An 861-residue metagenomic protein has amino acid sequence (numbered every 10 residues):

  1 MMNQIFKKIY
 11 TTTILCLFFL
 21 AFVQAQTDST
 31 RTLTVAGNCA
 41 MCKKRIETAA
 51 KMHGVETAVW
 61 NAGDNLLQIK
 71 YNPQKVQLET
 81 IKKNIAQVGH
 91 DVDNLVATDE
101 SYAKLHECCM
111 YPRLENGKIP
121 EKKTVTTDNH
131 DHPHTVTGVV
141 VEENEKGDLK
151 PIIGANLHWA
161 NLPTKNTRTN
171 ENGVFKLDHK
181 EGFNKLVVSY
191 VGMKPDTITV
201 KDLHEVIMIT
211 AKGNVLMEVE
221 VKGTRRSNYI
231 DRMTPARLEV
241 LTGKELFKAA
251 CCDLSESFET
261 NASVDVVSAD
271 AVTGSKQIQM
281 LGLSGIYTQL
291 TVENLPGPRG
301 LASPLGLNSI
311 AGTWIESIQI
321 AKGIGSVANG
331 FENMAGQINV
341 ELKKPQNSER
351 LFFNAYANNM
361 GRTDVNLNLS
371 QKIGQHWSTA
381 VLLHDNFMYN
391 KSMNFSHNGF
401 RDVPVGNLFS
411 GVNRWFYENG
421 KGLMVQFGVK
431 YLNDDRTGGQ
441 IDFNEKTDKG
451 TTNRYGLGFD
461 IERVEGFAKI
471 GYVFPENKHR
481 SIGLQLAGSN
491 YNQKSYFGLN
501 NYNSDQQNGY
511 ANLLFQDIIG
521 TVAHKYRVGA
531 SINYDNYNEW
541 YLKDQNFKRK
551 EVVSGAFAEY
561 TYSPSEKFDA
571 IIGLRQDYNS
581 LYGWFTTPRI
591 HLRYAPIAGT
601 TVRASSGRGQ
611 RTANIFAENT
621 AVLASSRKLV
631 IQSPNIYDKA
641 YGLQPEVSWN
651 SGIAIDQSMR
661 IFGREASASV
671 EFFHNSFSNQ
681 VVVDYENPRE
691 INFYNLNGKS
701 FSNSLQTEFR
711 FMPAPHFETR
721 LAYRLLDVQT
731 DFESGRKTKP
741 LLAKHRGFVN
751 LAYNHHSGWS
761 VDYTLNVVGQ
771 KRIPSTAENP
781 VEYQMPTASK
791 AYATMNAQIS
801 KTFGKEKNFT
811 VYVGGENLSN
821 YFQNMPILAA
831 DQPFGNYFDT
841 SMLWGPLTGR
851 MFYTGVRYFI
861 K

Functional and structural regions predicted by a protein language model:
E145-G147, I153-A160, S189-V191, H204-F247 (+1 more regions): Short, acidic, small-residue-rich periplasmic hinge/interaction motif at the N-terminus of Gram-negative outer-membrane
F175-D178, Q277, L295-K322, G411: Short acidic/polar hinge/loop motifs at secondary-structure boundaries that mediate gating or recognition
L203-I209, L254-S257, K276-Q279, L305-A311 (+4 more regions): N-terminal periplasmic accessory domains that precede and gate Gram-negative outer-membrane beta-barrel machines
S255-R299: Extracytoplasmic beta-strand/coil segments of soluble accessory domains associated with Gram-negative outer-membrane
M388-S410, F416-I482, G488-Q507: Flexible loop and strand-edge segments within Gram-negative outer membrane beta-barrel domains
G483-S495, A595, R603, Y641-N695 (+1 more regions): Membrane-embedded beta-barrel scaffold of Gram-negative outer-membrane proteins
Q610, V767-T776, K801-K861: C-terminal beta-signal and adjacent terminal beta-strands/loops of Gram-negative outer-membrane beta-barrel proteins
E671-F677, N695-T776: Gram-negative outer-membrane beta-barrel transporters
